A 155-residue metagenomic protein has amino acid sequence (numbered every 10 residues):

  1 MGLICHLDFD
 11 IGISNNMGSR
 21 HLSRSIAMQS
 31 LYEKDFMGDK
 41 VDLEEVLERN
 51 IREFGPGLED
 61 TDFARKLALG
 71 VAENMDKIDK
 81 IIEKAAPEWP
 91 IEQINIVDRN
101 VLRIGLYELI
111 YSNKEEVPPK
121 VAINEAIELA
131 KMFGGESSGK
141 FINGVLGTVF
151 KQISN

Functional and structural regions predicted by a protein language model:
G2-G139, G144-N155: N-terminal interaction/assembly modules
